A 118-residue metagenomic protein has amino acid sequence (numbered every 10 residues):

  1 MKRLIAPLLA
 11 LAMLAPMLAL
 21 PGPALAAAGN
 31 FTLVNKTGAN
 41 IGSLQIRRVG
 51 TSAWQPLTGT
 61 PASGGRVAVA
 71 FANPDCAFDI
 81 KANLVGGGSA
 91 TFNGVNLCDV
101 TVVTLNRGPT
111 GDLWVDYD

Functional and structural regions predicted by a protein language model:
M1-L11, P16-A19: Bacterial N-terminal signal peptides that target proteins for export
P21-D75, N83-D118: Intrinsically disordered, low-complexity segments enriched in small/polar residues
